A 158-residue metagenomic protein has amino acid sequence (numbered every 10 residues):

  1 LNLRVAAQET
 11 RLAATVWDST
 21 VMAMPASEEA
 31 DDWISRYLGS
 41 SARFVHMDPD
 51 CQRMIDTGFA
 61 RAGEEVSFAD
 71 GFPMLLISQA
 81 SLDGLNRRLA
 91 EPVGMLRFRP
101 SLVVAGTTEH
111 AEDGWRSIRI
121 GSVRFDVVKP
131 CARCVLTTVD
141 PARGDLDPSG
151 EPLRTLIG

Functional and structural regions predicted by a protein language model:
L1-G158: Metal-cofactor-dependent catalytic cores
